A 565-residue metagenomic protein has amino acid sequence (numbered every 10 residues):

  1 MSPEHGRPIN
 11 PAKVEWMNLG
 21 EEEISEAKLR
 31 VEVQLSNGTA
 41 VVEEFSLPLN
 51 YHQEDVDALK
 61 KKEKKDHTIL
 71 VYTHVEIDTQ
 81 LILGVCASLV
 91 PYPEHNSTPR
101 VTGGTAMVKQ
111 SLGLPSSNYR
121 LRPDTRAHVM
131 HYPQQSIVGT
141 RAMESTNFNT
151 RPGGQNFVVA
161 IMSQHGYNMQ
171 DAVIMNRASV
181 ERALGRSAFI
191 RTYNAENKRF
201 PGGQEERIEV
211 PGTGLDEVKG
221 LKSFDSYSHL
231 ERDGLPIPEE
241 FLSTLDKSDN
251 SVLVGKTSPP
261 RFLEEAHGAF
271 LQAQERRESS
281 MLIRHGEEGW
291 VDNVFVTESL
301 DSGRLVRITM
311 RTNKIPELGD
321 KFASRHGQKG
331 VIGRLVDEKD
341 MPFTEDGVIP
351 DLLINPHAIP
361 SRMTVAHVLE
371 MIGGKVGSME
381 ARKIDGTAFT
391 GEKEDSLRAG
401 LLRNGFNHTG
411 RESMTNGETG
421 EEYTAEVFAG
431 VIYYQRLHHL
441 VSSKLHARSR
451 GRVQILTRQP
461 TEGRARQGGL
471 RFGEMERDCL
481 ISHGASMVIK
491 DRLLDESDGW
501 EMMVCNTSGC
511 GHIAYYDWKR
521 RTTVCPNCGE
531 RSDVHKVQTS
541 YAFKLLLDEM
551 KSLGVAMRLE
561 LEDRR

Functional and structural regions predicted by a protein language model:
M1-R565: Conduit-forming functional cores of very large proteins
